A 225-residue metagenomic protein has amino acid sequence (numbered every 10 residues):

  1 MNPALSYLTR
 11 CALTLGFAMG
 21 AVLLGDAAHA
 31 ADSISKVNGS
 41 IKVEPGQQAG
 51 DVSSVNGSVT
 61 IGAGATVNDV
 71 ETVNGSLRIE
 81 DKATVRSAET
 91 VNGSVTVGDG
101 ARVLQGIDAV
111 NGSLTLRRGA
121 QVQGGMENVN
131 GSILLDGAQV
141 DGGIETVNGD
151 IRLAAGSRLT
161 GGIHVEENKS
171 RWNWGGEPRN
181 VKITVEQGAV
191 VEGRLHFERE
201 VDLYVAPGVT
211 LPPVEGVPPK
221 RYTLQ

Functional and structural regions predicted by a protein language model:
M1-Q225: Intrinsically disordered, low-complexity terminal regions
